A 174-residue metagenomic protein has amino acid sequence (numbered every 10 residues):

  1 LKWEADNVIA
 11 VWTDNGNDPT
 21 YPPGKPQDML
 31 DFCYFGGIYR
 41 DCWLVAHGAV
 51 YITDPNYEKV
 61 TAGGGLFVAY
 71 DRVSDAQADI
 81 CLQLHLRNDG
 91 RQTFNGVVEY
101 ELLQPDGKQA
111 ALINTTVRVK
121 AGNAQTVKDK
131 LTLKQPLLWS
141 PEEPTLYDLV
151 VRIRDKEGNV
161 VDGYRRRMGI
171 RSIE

Functional and structural regions predicted by a protein language model:
L1-E174: Secreted/periplasmic carbohydrate-active enzymes, especially glycoside hydrolases
